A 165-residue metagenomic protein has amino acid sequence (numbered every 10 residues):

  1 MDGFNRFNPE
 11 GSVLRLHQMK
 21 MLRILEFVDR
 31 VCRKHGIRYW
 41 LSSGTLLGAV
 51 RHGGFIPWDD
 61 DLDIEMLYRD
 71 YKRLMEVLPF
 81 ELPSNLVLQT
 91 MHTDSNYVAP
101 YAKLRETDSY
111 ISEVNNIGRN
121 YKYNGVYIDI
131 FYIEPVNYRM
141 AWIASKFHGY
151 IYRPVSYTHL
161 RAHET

Functional and structural regions predicted by a protein language model:
M1-N8: N-terminal flexible segment immediately upstream of the FAD-binding catalytic core in FAD-dependent oxidoreductases
E10-R33, L78-N137, L160: Conserved catalytic core of two-metal-ion nucleotidyltransferases
D29-L62, Y71: Active-site nucleotide-donor binding segment shared across nucleotidyl transfer reactions
E65-L67: Acidic, His- and aromatic-enriched active-site or binding-groove loops in soluble protein domains that engage sugars
L74: Conserved SAM-binding loop
R139-K146: A short secondary-structure junction signal
P154-V155: Acidic, proline/serine/threonine- and glycine-rich low-complexity intrinsically disordered segments
T158-T165: Conserved small/polar residues in nucleotide/adenosyl-binding loops
